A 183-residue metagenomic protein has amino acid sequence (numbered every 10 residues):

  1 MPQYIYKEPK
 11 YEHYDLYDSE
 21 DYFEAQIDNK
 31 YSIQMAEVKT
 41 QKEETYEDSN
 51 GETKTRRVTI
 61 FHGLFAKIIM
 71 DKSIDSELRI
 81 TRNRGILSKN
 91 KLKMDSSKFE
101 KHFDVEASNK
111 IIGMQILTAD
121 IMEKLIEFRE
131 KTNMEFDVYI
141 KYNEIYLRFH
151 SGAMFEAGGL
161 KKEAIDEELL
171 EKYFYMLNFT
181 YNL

Functional and structural regions predicted by a protein language model:
M1-L183: Charged, low-complexity intrinsically disordered regions
